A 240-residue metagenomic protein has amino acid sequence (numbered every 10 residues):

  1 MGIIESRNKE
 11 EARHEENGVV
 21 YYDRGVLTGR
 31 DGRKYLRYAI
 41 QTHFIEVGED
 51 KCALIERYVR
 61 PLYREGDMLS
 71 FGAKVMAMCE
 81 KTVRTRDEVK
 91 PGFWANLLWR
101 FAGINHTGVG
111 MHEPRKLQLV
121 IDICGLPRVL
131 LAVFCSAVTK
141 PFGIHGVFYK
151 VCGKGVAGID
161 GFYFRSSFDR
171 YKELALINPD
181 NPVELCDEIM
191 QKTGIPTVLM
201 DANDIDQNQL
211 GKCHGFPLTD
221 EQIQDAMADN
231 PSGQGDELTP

Functional and structural regions predicted by a protein language model:
G2-P240: N-terminal and secondary-structure boundary signal
